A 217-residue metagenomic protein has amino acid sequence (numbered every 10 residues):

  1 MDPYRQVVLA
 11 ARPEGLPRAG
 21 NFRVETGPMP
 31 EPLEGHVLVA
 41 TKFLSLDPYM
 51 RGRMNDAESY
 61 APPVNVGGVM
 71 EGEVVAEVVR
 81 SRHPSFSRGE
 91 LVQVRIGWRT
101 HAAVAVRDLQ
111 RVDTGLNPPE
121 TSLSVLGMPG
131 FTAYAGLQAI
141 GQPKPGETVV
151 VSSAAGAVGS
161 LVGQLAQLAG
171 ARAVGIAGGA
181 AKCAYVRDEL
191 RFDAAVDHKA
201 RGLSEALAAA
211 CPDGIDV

Functional and structural regions predicted by a protein language model:
D2-V7: Short structural boundary motif marking the start of a folded domain
R12-P13, I96, G179-A181: Short, polar loop motifs at secondary-structure junctions
P13-A19, P48: Short N-terminal binding/cap micro-motifs at the start of the first secondary-structure element
P17-P28, G72: Short glycine/threonine/proline-enriched tight-turn/helix- or strand-capping micro-motif at secondary-structure
M29-L46, M54-W98: Glycine-rich beta-strand-centered segment in the early N-terminal region that forms part of a ligand/cofactor-binding
M70-E77, S87-S153: NAD(P)H dinucleotide-binding glycine-rich loop of Rossmann-like/cofactor-binding domains, especially the beta1-alpha1
L123, G127-E205: Mid-domain Rossmann-like dinucleotide-binding core that forms the NAD(H)/NADP(H) cofactor-binding site
A210-V217: A glycine-rich helix->loop->beta "capping" turn within Rossmann-like NAD(P)(H)-dependent oxidoreductase domains
